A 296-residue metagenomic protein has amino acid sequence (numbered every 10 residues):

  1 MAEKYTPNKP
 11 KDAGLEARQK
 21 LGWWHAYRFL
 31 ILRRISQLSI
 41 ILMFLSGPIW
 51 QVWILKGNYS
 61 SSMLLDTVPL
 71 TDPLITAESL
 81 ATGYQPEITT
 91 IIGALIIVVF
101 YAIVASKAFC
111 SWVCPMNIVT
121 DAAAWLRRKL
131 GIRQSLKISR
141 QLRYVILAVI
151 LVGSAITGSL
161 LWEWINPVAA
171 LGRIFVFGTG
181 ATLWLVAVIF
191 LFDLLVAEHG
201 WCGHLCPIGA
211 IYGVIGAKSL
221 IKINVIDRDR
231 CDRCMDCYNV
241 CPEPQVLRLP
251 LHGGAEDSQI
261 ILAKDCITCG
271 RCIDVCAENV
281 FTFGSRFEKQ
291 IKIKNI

Functional and structural regions predicted by a protein language model:
M1-Q259, K264-I267, R271-I296: Non-ligating segments of multi-cofactor redox enzymes
